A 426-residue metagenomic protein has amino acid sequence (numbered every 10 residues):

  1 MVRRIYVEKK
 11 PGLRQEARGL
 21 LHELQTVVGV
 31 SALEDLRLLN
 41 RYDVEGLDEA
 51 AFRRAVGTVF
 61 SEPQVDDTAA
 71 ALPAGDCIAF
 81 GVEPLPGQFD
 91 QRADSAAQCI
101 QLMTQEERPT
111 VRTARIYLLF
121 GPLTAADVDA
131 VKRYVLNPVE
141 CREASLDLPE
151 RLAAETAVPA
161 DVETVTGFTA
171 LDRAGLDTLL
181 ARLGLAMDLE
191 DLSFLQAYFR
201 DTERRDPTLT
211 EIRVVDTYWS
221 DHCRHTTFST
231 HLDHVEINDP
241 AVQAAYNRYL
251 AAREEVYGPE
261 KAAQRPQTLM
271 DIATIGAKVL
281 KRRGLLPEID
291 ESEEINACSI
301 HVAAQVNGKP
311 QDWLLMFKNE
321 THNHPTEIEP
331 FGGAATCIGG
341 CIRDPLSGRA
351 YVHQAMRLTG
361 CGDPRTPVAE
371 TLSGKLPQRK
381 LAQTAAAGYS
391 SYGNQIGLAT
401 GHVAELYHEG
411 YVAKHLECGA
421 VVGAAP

Functional and structural regions predicted by a protein language model:
M1-P426: Core nucleic-acid recognition elements
